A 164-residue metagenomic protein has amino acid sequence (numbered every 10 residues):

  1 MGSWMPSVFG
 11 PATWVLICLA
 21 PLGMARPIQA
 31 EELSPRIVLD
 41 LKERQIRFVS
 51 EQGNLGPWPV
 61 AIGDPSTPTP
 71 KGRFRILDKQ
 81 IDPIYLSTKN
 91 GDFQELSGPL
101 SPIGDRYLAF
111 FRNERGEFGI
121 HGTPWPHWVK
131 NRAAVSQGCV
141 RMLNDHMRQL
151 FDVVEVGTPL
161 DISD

Functional and structural regions predicted by a protein language model:
G2-W14: Bacterial N-terminal signal peptides that target proteins for export
G2-W4, C18, A25-E31: N-terminal targeting leaders of exported, membrane, and organelle-targeted proteins
P11-G23: Bacterial N-terminal signal peptides
R26-K89, L96-F111, E117-F118: Cell wall/extracellular polymer interaction/catalysis modules
E31-E32, D64, N90-D164: Exported/periplasmic cell-wall-interacting domains
